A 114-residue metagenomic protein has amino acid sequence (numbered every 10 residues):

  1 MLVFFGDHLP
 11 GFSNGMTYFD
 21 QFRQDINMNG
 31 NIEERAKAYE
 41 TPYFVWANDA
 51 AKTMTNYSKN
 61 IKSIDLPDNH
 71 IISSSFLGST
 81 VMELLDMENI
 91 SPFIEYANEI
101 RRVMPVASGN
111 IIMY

Functional and structural regions predicted by a protein language model:
M1-Y114: Solvent-exposed soluble domains appended to multi-pass membrane proteins
